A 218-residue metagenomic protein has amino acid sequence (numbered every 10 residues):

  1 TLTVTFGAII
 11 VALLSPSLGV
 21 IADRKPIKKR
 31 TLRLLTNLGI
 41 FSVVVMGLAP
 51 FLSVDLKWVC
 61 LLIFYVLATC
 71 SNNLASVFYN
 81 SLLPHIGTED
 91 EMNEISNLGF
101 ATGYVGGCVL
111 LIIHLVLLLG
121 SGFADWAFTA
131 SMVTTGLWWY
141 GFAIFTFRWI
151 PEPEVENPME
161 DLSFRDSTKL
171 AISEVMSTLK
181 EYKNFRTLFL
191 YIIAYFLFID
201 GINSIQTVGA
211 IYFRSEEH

Functional and structural regions predicted by a protein language model:
T1, T207-E217: Short amphipathic helix-loop junctions that connect adjacent transmembrane helices in Major Facilitator Superfamily/SLC
T3-V20, I27-G39, C60-W126, A130-T146 (+4 more regions): Substrate-agnostic recognition of the 12-TM MFS/MFS-like secondary transporter fold
N37-D55: C-terminal ends and interior cores of transmembrane alpha-helices in multi-pass membrane transporters/permeases
L56-F64, L190-Y191: Short hydrophobic/alpha-helical segments at membrane-entry points of transmembrane helices in Major Facilitator
P153-Y191: Juxtamembrane intracellular "pre-TM" segments in multi-pass secondary transporters
